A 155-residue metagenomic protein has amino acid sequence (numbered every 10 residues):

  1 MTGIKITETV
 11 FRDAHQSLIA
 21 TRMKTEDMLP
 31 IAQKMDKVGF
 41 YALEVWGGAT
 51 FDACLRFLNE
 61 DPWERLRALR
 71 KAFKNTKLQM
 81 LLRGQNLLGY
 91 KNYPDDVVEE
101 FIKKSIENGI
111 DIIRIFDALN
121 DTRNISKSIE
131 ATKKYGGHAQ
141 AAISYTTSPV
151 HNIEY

Functional and structural regions predicted by a protein language model:
M1-K5: Extreme N-terminal starter segment of soluble prokaryotic enzymes
I6, A14, M35, I115: Conserved, mostly hydrophobic/aromatic
R12-Q16, T21: Acidic, glycine/proline-rich low-complexity segments that act as flexible tails and inter-domain linkers
T21-R22, N92: Ordered, soluble secondary-structure elements with a strong preference for glycine-centered loop motifs and nearby
R22-M23, M35: Short secondary-structure "cap/edge" segments that initiate or terminate local elements
E26: Thiamine diphosphate
P30, K34-K37, Y41-C54: Terminal or standalone catalytic/regulatory effector modules within metabolic enzymes and repeat proteins
G47-Y155: Active-site beta->alpha loop and helix N-cap motifs at the rims of alpha/beta catalytic domains
